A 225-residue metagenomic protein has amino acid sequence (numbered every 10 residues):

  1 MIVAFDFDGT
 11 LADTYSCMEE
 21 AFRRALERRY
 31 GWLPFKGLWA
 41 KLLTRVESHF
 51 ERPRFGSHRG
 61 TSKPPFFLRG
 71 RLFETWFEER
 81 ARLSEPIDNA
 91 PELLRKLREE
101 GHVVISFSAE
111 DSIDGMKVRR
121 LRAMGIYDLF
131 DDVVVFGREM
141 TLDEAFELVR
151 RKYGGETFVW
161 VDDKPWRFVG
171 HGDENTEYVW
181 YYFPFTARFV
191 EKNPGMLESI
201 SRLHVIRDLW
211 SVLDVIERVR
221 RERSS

Functional and structural regions predicted by a protein language model:
M1-T44: Active-site neighborhood of HAD-like aspartate-dependent phosphohydrolases
D6-F7, F107, V161, Y181: Short hydrophobic segments within beta-strands
R23-E27, H49-F67: Helix-loop "lid/cap" segments that line or gate small-molecule binding pockets
P65-F77, D128: Short, basic/glycine-rich phosphate-binding loops at helix/coil junctions that contact nucleotide phosphates
E78-I105, D143-E144: Short, acidic loop-to-helix structural element flanking the phosphoryl-transfer center in phosphate-processing enzymes
F107-V159, W166-D173: Substrate-recognition "cap/lid" segment bordering the active-site pocket of phosphatases
V134-G137, S201-S211: Short acidic-hydrophobic, aromatic-tinged amphipathic segments that line or gate anion-handling sites
V159-H204: Acidic, Mg2+-coordinating phosphoryl-transfer loop and its flanking beta/alpha structural elements, shared across
